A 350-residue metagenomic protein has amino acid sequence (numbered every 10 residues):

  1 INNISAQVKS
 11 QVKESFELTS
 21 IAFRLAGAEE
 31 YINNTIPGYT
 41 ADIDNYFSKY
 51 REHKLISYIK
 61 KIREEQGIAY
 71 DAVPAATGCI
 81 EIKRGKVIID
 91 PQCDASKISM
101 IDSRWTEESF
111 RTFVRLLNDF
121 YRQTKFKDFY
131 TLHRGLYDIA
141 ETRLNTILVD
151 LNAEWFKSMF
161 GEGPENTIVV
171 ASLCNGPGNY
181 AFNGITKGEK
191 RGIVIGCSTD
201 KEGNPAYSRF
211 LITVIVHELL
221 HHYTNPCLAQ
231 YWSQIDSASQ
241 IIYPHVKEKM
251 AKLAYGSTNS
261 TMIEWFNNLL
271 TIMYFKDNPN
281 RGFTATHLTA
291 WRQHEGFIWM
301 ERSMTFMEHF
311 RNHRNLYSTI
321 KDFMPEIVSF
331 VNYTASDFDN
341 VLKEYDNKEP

Functional and structural regions predicted by a protein language model:
N3-I89, E295-I320: N-terminal mature-domain "stem" immediately C-terminal to a signal peptide or N-terminal signal-anchor/transmembrane
I56-D150: Long, mid-chain structured domain cores
K97-D102, N179-R209: Active-site scaffold of zinc-dependent metalloenzymes
M100-I101, D138-T146, E202, F210 (+1 more regions): Second-shell loop/turn segments in exported
H133-G188: Auxiliary, metal-adjacent structural segments of Zn-dependent hydrolase domains
R209-Q230: Active-site recognition of the HExxH zinc-binding catalytic motif
P226-L253: Post-HEXXH active-site segment of zinc metalloproteases
T271-P350: Pan-zinc metallopeptidase signature
